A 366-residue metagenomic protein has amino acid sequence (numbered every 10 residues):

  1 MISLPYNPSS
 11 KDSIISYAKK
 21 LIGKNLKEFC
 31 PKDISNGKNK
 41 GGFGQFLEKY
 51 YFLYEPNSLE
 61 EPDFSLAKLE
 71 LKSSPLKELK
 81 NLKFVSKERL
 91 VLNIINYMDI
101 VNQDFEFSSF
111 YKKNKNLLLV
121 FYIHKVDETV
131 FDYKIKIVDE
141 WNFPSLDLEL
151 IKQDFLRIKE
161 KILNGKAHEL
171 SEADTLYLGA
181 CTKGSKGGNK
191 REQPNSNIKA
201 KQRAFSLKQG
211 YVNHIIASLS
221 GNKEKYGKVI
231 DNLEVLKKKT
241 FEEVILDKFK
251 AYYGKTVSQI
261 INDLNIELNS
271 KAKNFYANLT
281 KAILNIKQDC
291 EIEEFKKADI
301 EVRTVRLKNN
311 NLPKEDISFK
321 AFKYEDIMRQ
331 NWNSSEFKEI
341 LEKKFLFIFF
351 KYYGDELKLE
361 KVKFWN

Functional and structural regions predicted by a protein language model:
M1-N366: Nucleic-acid endonuclease domains
